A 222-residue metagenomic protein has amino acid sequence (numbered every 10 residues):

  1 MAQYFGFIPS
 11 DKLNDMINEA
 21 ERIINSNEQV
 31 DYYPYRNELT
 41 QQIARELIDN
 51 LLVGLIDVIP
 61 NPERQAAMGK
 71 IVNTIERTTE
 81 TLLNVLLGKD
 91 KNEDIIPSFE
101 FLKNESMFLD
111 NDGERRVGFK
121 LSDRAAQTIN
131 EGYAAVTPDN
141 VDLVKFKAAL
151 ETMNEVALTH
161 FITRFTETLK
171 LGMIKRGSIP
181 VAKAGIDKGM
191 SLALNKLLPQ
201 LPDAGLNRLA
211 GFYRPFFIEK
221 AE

Functional and structural regions predicted by a protein language model:
M1-E222: Protein-protein interaction and targeting regions used for scaffolding, dimerization, and localization
